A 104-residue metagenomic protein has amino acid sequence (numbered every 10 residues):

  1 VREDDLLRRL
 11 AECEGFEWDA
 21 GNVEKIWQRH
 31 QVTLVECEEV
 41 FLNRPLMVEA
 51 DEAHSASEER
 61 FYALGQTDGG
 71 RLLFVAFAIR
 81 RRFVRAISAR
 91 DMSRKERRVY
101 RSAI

Functional and structural regions predicted by a protein language model:
V1-I104: Ribonuclease/tRNase effector modules and their secretory precursors
